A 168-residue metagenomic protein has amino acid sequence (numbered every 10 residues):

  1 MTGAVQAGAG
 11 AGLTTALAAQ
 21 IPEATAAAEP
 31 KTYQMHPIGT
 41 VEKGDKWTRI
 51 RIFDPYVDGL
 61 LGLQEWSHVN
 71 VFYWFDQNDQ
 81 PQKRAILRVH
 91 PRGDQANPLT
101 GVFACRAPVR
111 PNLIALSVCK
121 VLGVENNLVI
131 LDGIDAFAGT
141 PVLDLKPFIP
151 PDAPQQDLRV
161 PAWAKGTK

Functional and structural regions predicted by a protein language model:
T2-L116, L122-K168: Cys-His-centered catalytic/binding microenvironment captured across papain-like cysteine peptidases and homologous
